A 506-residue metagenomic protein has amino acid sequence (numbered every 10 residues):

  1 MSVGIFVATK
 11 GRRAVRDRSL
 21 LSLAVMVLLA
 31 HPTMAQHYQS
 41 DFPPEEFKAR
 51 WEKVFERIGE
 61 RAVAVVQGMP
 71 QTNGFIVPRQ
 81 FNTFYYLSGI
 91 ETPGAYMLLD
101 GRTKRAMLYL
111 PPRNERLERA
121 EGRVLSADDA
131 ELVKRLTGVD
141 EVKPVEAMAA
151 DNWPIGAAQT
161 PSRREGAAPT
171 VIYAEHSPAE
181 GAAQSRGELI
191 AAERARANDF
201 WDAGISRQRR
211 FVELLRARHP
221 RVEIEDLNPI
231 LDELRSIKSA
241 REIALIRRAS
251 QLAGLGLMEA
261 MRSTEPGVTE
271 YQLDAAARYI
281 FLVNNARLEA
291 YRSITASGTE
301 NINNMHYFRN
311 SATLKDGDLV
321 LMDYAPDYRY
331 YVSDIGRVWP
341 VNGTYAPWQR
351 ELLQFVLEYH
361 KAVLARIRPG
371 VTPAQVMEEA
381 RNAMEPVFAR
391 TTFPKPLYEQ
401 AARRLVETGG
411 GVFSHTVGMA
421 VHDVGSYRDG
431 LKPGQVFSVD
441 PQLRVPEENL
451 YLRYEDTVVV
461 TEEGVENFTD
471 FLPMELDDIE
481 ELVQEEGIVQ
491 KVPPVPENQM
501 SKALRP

Functional and structural regions predicted by a protein language model:
F6, K10-R16, T33-P506: Active-site neighborhoods and metal-handling regions in enzymes and metal-associated proteins
S22-H31: Bacterial N-terminal signal peptides
